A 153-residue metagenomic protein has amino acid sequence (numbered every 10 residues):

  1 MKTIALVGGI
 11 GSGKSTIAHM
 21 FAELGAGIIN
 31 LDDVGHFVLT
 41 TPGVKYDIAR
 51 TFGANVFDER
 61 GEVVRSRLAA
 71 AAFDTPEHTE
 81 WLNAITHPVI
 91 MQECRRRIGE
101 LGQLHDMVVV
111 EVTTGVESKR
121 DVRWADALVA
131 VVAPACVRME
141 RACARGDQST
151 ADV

Functional and structural regions predicted by a protein language model:
I4-L6: Hydrophobic anchor at the beta1->P-loop junction of P-loop NTPases
G9, F21: P-loop (Walker A) phosphate-binding loop of NTP-binding proteins
S12: ATP-binding Walker
S15: Walker A/P-loop
A22-L31: Post-Walker A helix-loop "phosphate-sensing" segment adjacent to the P-loop in P-loop NTPases
D33-D106: ATP-dependent small-molecule kinase phosphotransfer cores that center on conserved nucleotide phosphate-binding segments
R95-Q103, M107-A144: ATP-dependent NMP and nucleoside kinases share a basic, alpha-helical "lid"
